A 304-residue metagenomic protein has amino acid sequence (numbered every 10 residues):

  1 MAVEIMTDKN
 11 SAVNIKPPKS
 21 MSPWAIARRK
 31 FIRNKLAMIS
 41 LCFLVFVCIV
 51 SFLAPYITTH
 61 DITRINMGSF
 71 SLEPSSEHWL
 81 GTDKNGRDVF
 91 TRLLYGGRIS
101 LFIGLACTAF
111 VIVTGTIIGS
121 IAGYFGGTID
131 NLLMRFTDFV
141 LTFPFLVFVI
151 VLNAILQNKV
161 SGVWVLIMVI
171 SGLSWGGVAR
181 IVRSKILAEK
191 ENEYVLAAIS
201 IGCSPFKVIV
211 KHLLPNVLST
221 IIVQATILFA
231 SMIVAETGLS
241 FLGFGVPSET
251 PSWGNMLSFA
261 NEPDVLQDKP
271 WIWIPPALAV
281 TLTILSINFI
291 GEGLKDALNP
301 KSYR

Functional and structural regions predicted by a protein language model:
M1-T116, T128, G202, G245 (+2 more regions): Gly/Trp-centered helix-boundary motif
V45, T58, T114-I118, F148 (+7 more regions): Hydrophobic/aromatic residues in alpha-helical transmembrane segments
C48-Y56, D83, V111-S120, I170 (+1 more regions): Hydrophobic alpha-helical transmembrane segments
W79, V89, F110-G115, G123-R180 (+2 more regions): Generic hydrophobic transmembrane alpha-helix motif, especially the helices
R87-F102, A106, G126-M134, E191 (+1 more regions): Amphipathic cytosolic juxtamembrane alpha-helices at the membrane-cytosol interface of multi-pass membrane transporters
S120-Y124, N153-N158, S184, S240-F244 (+2 more regions): Transmembrane helix-loop junction
V147-I150, I155, I167, S171 (+1 more regions): Non-cytoplasmic
S184-Y194, G293-K301: Transmembrane helix boundary and interhelical loop/hinge segments in multi-pass membrane proteins
